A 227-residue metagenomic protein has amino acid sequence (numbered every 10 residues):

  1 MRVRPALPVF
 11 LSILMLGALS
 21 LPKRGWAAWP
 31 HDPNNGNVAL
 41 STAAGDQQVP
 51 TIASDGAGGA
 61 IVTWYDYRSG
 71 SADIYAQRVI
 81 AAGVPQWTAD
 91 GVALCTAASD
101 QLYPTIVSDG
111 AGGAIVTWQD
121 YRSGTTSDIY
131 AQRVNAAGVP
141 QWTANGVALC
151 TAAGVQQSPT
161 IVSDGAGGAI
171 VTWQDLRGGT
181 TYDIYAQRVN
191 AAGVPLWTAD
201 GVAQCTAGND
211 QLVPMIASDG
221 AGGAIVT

Functional and structural regions predicted by a protein language model:
M1-R4: N-terminal secretory signal peptides that target proteins for export/translocation
P8-S20: Bacterial N-terminal signal peptides
A18-A28: Bacterial Sec-dependent signal peptides at the C-terminal "C-region" and cleavage site
W26-T227: Extracellular, repeat-based ectodomains that mediate carbohydrate processing or recognition
